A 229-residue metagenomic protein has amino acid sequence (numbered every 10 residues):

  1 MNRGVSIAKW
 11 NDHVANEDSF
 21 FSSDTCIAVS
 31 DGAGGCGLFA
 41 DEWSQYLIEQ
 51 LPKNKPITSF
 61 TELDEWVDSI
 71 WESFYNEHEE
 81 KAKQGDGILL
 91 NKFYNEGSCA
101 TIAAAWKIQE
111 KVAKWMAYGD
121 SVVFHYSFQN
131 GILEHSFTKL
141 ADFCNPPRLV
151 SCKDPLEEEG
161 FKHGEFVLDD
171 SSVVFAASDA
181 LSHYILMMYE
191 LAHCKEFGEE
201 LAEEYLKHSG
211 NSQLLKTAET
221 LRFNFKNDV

Functional and structural regions predicted by a protein language model:
M1-N54, S121, D154-F166: N-terminal entry segment of metal-dependent catalytic domains or homologous docking segments
N2-V14, E80-F93, H125-D169, S212 (+1 more regions): PP2C/PPM family metal-dependent serine/threonine protein phosphatase catalytic domain, recognizing the conserved
D12-S22, N95-E110, K114, L140-M187: Acidic loop->beta-strand submotif enriched in PP2C/PPM serine/threonine phosphatases
N16, E159-V229: C-terminal catalytic subdomain
D31-G32, D120-S121, F175-L181: DG-centered beta-turn motif at the end of beta-strands
G37-L38, H125-Y126, Y184-L186: Short helix/loop capping segments that flank catalytic or ligand/cofactor-binding pockets
D41-E49, G131, Y189-H193: Short Gly/aromatic-enriched secondary-structure transition segments
T58-Y126, E159-D169, K226-D228: Catalytic core of PPM/PP2C metal-dependent serine/threonine phosphatase domains
